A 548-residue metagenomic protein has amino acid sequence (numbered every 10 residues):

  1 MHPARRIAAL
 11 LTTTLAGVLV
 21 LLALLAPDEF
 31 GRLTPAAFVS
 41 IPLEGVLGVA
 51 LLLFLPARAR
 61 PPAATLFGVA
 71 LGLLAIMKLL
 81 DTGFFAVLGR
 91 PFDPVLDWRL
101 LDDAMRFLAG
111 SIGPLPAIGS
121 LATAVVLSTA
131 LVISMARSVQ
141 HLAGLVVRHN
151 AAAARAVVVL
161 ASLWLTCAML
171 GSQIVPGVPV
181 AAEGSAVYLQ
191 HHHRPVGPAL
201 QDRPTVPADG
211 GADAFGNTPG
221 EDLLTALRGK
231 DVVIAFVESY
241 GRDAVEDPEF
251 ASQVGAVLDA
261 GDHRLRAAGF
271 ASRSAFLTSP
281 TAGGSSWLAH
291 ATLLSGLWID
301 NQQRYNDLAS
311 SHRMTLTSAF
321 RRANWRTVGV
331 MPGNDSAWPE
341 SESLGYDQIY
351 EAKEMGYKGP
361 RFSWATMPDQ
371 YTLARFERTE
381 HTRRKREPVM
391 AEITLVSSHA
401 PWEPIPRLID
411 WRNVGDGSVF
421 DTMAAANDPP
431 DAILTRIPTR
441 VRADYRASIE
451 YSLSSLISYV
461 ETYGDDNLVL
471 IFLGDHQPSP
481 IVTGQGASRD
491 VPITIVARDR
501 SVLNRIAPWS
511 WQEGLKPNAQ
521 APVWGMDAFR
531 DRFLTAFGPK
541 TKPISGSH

Functional and structural regions predicted by a protein language model:
M1-G184: Transmembrane and membrane-interface helices of multi-pass, inner-membrane envelope-modifying transferases
H2-V39, A59-P62, A182-Q201, G241-V254 (+3 more regions): Short, charge-rich amphipathic segments
T12-V18, D28-L33, A59, V69-L71 (+6 more regions): Generic detector of short, locally flexible boundary/turn motifs and exposed helical patches
L80, L100, M105-I112, A143-N150 (+5 more regions): Generic secondary-structure transition motif, activating predominantly at the C-termini of alpha-helices
L80-A86, S134-V147, Y188-V196, P438-I449 (+2 more regions): Charged, low-complexity, helix-prone segments enriched in Lys/Glu/Asp/Gln
L101, M105-G113, A161-F236, V245-P248 (+1 more regions): Membrane-interface segments at or immediately adjacent to transmembrane helices that form the boundary between
D213-K230, I234-H548: Solvent-exposed soluble domains appended to multi-pass membrane proteins
